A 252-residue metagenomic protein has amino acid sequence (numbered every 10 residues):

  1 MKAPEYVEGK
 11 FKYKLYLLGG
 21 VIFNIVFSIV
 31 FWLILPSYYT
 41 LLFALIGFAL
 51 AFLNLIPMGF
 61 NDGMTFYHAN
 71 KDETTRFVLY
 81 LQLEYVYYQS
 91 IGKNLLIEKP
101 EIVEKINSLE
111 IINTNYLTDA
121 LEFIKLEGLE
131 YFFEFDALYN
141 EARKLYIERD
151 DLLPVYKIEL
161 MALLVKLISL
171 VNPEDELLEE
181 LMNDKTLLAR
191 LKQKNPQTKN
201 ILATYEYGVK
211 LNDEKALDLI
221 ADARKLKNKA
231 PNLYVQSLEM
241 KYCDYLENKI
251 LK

Functional and structural regions predicted by a protein language model:
M1-K252: Hydrophobic transmembrane alpha-helices and their immediate loop junctions in multi-pass integral membrane proteins
